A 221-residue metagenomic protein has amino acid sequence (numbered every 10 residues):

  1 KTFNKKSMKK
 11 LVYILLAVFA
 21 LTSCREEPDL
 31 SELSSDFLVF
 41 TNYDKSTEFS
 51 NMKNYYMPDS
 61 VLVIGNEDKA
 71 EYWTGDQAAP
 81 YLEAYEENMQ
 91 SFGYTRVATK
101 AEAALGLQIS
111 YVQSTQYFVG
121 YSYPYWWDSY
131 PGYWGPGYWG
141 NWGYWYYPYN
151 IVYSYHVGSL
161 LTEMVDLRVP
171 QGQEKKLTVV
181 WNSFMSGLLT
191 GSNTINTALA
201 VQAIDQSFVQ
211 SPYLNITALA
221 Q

Functional and structural regions predicted by a protein language model:
K1-S7: Short, Lys/Arg-enriched N-terminal segments with co-localized hydrophobic residues within the first ~10-30 amino acids
K9-I14: Sec-dependent signal peptide recognition, specifically the positively charged N-region followed immediately by
L21-S23: C-terminal motif of bacterial Sec signal peptides marking the signal peptidase cleavage site
R25-P28: Bacterial signal peptide processing site
L33-N51: Post-signal peptide N-terminal segment of mature Sec-exported envelope proteins
S60-Y111: N-terminal segment of the mature soluble domain
L105-Q108, V112-L160: Low-complexity, compositionally biased segments in intrinsically disordered regions
P170-S207: Short secondary-structure boundary motifs at beta->alpha junctions and helix caps
